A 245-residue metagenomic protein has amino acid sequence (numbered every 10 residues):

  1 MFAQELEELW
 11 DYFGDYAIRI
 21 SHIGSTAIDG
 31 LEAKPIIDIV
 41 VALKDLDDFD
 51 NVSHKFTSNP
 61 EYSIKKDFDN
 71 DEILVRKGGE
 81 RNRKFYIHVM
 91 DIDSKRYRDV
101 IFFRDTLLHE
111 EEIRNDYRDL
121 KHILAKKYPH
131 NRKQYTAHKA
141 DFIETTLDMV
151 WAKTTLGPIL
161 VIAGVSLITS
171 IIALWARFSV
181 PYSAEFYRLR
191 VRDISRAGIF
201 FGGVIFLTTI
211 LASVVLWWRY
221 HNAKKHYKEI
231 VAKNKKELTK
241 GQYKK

Functional and structural regions predicted by a protein language model:
M1-S21, E144: Helical scaffold of the NTase/Pol beta-like nucleotidyltransferase catalytic core
D29-D48: Catalytic metal-binding acidic patch
E61-K95: Conserved catalytic core of two-metal-ion nucleotidyltransferases
K95-W151: Catalytic cores of NTP-dependent nucleotidyl/adenyl transfer enzymes across multiple folds
D148, A152-S170, W175: Juxtamembrane interface helix immediately N-terminal to a transmembrane segment
L167, R192-L216: Canonical hydrophobic alpha-helical transmembrane segment
A176-I199: Interfacial non-cytosolic loop connecting adjacent transmembrane helices
W218-K245: Short, intrinsically disordered, charge-rich cytosolic tails of integral membrane proteins
